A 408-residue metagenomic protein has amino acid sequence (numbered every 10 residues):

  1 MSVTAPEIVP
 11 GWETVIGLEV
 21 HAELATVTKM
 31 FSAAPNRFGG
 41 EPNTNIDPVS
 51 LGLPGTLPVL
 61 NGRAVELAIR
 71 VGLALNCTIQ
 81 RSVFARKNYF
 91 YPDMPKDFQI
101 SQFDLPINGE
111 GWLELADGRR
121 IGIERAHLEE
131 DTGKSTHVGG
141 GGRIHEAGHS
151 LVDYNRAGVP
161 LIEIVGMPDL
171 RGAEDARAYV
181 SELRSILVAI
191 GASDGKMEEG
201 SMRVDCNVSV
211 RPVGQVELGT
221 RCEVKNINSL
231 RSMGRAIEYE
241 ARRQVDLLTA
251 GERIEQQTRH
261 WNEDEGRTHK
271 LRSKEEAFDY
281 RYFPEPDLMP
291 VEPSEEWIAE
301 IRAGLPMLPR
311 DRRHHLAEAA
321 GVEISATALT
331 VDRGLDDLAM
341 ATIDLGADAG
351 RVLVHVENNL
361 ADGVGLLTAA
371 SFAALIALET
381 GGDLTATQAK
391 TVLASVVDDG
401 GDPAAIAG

Functional and structural regions predicted by a protein language model:
M1-M307, E323: Basic, nucleic-acid-interacting segments
E252-G408: Long, charged, helix-rich clamp/arm modules that form nucleic acid-engaging surfaces of large nucleic-acid-processing
